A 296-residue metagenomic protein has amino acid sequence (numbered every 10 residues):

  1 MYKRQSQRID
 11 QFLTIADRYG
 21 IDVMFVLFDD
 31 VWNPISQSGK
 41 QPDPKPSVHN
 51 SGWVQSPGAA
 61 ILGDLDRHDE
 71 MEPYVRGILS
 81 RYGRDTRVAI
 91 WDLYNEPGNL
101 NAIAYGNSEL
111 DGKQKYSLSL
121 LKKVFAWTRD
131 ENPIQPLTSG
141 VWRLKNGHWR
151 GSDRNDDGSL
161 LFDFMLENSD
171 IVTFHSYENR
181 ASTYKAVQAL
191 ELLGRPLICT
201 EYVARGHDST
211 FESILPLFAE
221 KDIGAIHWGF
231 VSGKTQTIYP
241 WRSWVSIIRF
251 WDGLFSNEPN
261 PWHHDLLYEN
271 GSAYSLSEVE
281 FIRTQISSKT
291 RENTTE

Functional and structural regions predicted by a protein language model:
M1-Y2, E296: Short, basic, low-complexity termini and linkers enriched in Ser/Thr/Gly/Pro that act as targeting/leader peptides
K3-I171, H175-S182, L193, Y202-T210 (+5 more regions): Active-site mouth of glycoside hydrolases
A186: Conserved catalytic-core segment of NTP-binding enzymes
W241-S243: Structured C-terminal subdomain patch of bacterial secreted/periplasmic proteins
T284-E296: Non-catalytic accessory regions flanking glycosidase/transglycosidase catalytic cores in CAZymes
